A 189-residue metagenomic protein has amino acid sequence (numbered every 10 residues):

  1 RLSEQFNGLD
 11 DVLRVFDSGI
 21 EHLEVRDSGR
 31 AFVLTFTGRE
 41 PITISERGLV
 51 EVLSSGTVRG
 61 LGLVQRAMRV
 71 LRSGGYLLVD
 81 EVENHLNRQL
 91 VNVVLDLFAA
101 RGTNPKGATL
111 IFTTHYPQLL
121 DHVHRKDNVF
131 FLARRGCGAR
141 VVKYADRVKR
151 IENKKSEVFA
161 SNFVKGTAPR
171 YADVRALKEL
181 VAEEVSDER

Functional and structural regions predicted by a protein language model:
R1-M68, R72, N162-G166, E184-R189: Phosphate-coordinating catalytic segments in nucleotide- and nucleic-acid-processing enzymes
L2-E4, S55-V58, Q89-N92, A108-F112: A short linear-motif detector with a strong N-terminal bias
D17, T35-G38, S73, N92-R189: C-terminal lobe/lid and adjacent interdomain/linker elements of RecA-like ASCE P-loop ATPase modules
Y76-L77: Hydrophobic "anchor" residues on beta-strands that sit immediately upstream of conserved functional sites
D80-V82: Walker B catalytic acidic pair
N84-R88: Conserved D-loop-proximal element of ABC-family nucleotide-binding domains
